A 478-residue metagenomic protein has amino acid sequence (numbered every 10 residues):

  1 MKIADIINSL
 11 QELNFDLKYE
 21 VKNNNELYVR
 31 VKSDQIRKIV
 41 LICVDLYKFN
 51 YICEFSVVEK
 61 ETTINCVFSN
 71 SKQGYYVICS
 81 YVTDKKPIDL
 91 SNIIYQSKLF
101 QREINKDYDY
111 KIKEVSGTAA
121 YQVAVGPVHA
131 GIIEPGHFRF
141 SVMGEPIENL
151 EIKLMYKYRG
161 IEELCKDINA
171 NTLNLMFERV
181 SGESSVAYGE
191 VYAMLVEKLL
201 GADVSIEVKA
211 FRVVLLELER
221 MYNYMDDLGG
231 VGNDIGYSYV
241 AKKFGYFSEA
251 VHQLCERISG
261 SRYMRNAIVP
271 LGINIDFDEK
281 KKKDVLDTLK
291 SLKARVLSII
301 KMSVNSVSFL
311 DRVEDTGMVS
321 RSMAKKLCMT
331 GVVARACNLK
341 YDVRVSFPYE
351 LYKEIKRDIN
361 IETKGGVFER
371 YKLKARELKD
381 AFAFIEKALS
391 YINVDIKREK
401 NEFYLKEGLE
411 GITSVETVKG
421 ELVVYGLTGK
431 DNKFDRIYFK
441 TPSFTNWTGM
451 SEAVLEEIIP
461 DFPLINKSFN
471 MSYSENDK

Functional and structural regions predicted by a protein language model:
M1-P146, L150, F309-T316, A381-A388: Terminal low-complexity/charged segments
I94-K98, D107, K113-K478: Catalytic cofactor-binding cores of redox enzymes
